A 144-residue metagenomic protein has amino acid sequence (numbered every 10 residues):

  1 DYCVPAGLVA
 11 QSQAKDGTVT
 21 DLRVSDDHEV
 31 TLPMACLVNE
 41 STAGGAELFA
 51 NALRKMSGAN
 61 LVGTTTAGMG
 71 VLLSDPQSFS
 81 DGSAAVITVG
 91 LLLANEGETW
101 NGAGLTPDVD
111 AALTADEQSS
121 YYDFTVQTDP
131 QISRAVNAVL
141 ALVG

Functional and structural regions predicted by a protein language model:
D1-G44, G70-F79, L93: Gly/Ser/Thr-rich loop/hinge elements
Y2, A10-Q13, P33-N39, A52 (+4 more regions): Soluble periplasmic/extracytoplasmic beta-strand elements of cell-envelope proteins
P5, E96-A103, D110, A115-G144: Intrinsically disordered, Ser/Thr/Pro/Gly-rich linkers and terminal tails that flank and connect PDZ domains
T18-H28, L48-M56, G97-A112: Hydrophobic transmembrane alpha-helix bundles
D26-H28, D75-S78, A84, E96 (+2 more regions): Short, surface-exposed patches at the edges or C-terminal ends of soluble domains, predominantly
T31-M34, A46-A50, R54, A59 (+1 more regions): Extracytoplasmic/secreted envelope proteins and their assembly/folding machinery, especially bacterial periplasmic
M56-G70: Short, well-structured beta-strand/strand-turn elements
